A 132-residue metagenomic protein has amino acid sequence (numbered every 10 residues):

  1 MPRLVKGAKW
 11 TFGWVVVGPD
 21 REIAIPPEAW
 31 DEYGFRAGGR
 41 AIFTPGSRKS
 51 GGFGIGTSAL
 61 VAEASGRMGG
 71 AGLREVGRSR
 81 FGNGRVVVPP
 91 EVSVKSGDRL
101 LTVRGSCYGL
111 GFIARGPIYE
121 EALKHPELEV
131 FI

Functional and structural regions predicted by a protein language model:
M1-V16, F43-N83, G109-I132: Intrinsic disorder/low-complexity detector
P19-G34, R78-G97: Short beta-strand-centered segments at strand-helix junctions
A29-W30, S47-S50, V92, S106-G109: Short, charged beta-turn/beta-strand-edge "cap" motif at the junction between a beta-strand and an adjacent loop
Y33, S96, T102-V103, F112: Short beta-strand His + acidic residue motifs that chelate non-heme Fe in jelly-roll/DSBH and cupin folds
G38-P45, D98-R104: DNA polymerase processivity clamps
P90, G105, I113-R115: Compact beta-rich and alpha/beta scaffold cores in large eukaryotic transport/transcription complexes and associated
